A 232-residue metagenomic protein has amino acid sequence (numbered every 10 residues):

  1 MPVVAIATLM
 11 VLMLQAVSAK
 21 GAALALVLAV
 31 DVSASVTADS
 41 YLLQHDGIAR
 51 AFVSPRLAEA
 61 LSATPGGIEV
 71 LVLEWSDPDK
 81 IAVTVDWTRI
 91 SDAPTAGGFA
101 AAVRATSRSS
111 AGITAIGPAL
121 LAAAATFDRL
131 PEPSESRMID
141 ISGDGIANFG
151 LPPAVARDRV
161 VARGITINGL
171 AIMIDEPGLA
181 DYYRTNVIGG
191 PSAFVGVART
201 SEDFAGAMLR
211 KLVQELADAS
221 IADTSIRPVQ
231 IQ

Functional and structural regions predicted by a protein language model:
V4-A16: Bacterial N-terminal signal peptides
G21-D86, A119-A123, M138-S142, N168-L170: Von Willebrand factor
A29-D39, V70, D86, A102-I113 (+3 more regions): Second-shell loop/turn segments in exported
D46-L57, D77, R108, A124-E132 (+5 more regions): Sec-exported extracytoplasmic/periplasmic mature domains
G66-A102, L179-N186: Short beta-strand-loop
A82, I90, G97-R137, G169-L179 (+2 more regions): Von Willebrand factor
G145-N186: VWA/integrin I-like adhesion module and closely mimicked acidic/polar interface patches used
D175-D223: Von Willebrand factor A/integrin I-like adhesion domains
